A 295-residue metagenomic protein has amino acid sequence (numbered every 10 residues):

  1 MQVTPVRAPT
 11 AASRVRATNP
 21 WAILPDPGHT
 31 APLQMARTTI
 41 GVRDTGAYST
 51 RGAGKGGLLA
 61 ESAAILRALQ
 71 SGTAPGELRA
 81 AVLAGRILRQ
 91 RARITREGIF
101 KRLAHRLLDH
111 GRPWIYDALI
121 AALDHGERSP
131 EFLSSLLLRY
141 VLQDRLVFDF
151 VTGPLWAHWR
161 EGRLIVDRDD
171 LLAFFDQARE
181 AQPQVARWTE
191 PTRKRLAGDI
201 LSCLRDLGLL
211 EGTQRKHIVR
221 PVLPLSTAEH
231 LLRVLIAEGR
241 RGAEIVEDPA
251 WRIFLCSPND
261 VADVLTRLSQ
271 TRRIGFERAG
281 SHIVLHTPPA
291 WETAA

Functional and structural regions predicted by a protein language model:
V3, R14-V15, N19-A157, V166: Eukaryotic partner-binding/assembly regions in large regulatory complexes
V3-A17, I23, V264, Q270-R273 (+2 more regions): Intrinsically disordered, low-complexity regulatory regions of nuclear DNA-binding proteins
R67-T73, R163-V166, L235-E244: Short capping segments at the starts of secondary-structure elements
E97, K101-L103, H110, G198-L207 (+1 more regions): Basic amphipathic alpha-helical segments that dock to polyanions
W159-G162, Q177: Short helix-capping/hinge SLiMs at alpha-helix to coil transitions
R168-D176: An amphipathic alpha-helix signature
D176-L196: Short, positively charged loop/turn segments that connect secondary-structure elements
P191, R205, L209-W291: Accessory, usually C-terminal, subdomains that scaffold auxiliary metal cofactors
